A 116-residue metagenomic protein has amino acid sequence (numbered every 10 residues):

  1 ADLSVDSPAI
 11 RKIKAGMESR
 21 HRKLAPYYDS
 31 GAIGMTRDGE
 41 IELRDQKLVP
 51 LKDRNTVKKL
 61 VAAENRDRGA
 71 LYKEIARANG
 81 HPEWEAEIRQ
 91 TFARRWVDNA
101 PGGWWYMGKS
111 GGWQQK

Functional and structural regions predicted by a protein language model:
A1-R22, Y27-R54, K59, A63 (+1 more regions): Amphipathic, charged alpha-helical segments and their helix-to-coil junctions in extracytoplasmic/peripheral assemblies
